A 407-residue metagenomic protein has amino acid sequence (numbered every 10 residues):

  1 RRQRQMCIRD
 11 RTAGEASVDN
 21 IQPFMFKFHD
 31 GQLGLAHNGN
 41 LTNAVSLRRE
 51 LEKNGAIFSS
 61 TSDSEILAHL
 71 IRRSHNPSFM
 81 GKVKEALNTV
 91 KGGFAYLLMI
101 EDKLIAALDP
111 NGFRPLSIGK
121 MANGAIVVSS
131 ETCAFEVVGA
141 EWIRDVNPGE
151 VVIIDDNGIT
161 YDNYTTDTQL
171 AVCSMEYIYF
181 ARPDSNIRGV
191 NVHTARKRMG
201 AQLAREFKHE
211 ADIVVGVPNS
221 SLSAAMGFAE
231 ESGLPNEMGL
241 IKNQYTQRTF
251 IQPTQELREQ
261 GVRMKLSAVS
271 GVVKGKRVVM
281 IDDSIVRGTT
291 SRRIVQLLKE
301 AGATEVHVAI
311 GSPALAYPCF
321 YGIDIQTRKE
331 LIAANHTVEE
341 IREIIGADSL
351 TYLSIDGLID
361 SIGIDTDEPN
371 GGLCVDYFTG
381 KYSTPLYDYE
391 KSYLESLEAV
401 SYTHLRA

Functional and structural regions predicted by a protein language model:
R1-P148, I153-A211, V217, E305: Conserved short alpha-helical segments that host acidic/polar catalytic motifs at enzyme active sites
T12-A13, N43, I105, F113-R114 (+7 more regions): Flexible loop/turn segments at secondary-structure boundaries
F24, F58, F180, F250 (+2 more regions): Short clusters of hydrophobic/aromatic residues that line enzyme substrate/ligand-binding pockets
A56, N76-P77, K208-D212, E230-E237 (+2 more regions): Secondary-structure transition/capping motifs at alpha-helix termini and the adjoining loop/turn into the next element
M80-G81, E256-K265, T327-A334: A polyampholytic, Gly/Pro-enriched intrinsically disordered region
L87, D102-K103, L108, G139-D145 (+3 more regions): PRPP-dependent phosphoribosyltransferase catalytic core
V214, S221-A225, N236, R277-I294 (+1 more regions): Extended, hydrophobic alpha-helical segments in both membrane/secreted and soluble proteins
G233-V279, T289, A316-I323: Short, glycine/charge-rich flexible loops or terminal/linker lids adjacent to PRPP-binding catalytic cores
